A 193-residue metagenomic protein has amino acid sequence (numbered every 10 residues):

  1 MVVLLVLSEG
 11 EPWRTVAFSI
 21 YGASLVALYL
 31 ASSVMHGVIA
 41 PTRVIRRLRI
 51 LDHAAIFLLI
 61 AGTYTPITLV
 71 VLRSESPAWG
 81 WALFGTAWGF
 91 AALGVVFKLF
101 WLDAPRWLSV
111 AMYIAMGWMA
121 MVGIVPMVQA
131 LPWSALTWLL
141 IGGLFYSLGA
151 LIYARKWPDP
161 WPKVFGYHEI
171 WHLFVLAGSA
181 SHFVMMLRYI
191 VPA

Functional and structural regions predicted by a protein language model:
M1-A193: Multi-pass alpha-helical transmembrane bundles in non-GPCR membrane proteins that perform intramembrane catalysis
